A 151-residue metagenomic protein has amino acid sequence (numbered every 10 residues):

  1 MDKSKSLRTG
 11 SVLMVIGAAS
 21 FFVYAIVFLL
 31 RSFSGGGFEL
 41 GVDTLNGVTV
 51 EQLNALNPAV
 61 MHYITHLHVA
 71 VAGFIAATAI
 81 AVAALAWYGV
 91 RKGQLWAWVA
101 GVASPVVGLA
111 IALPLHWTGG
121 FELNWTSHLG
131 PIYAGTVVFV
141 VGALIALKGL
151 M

Functional and structural regions predicted by a protein language model:
M1-K5: Short, Lys/Arg-rich, polar N-terminal cytosolic tail immediately upstream of the first transmembrane signal-anchor
T9-G41: N-terminal signal-anchor transmembrane alpha helix
G37-V42, A59-T78: A loop-to-helix transmembrane entry motif
D43-M61: Extracytosolic (periplasmic/ER-lumenal) interhelical loops and adjacent juxtamembrane/interface segments of multi-pass
A79-W98: Juxtamembrane helix-break-helix junctions at the cytosolic face of small multi-pass alpha-helical membrane proteins
W98-H116, G135-V138: Hydrophobic alpha-helical membrane segments
A110-P131: Membrane-helix boundary connector in multi-pass membrane proteins
T136-M151: Membrane-water interface at the C-terminal end of transmembrane alpha helices
